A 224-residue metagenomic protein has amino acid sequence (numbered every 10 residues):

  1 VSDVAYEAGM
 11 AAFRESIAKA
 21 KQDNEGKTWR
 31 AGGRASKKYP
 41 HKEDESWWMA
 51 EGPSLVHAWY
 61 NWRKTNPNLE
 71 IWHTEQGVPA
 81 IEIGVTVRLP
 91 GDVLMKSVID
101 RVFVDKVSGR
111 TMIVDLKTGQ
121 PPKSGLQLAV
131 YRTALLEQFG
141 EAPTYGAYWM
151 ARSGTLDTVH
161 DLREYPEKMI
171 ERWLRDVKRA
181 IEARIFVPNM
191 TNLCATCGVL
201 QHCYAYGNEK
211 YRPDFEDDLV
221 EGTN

Functional and structural regions predicted by a protein language model:
V1-I83: A non-catalytic, helix-rich entry segment at domain boundaries
I17, I83-V85, Y148-R152: A general secondary-structure junction signal
R34-S36, G109-I113, L174-I181: Short amphipathic alpha-helical segments and their helix-coil junctions
K38, K42, K117-T118, H160: Active-site oxyanion-binding pockets that recognize sulfate/phosphate
S46, A50-P53, G125-A129, K168-E171: Short, well-ordered alpha-helical segments
N61, G91, P121-K123, T133-N224: Metal-dependent nuclease catalytic regions and adjoining charged, substrate-binding loops involved in nucleic-acid end
E75, I83-T133, F139, W173: Non-catalytic protein-protein interaction segments used by genome-maintenance enzymes to assemble and couple activities
A80-G84, D100, Y145-A147, T196: Generic structural signal for residues positioned in beta-strands
